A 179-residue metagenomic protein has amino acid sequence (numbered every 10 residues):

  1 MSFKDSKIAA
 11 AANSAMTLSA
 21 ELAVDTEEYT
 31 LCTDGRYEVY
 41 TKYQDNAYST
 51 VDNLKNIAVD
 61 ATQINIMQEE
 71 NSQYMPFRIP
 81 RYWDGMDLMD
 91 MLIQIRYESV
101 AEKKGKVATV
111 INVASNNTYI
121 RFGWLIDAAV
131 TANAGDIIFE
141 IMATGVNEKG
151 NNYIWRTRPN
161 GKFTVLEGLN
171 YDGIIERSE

Functional and structural regions predicted by a protein language model:
M1-G173: N-terminal assembly/attachment segments of tailed bacteriophage virion structural proteins
I174-E179: Intrinsically disordered, low-complexity terminal/linker regions enriched in Pro/Ser/Gly and acidic residues
